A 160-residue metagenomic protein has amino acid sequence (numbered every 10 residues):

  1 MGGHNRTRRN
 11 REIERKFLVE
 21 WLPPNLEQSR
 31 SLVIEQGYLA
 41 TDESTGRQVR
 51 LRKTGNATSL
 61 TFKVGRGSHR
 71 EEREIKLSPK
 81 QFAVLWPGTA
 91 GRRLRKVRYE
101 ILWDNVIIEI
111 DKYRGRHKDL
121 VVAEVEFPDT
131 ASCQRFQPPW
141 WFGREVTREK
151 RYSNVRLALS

Functional and structural regions predicted by a protein language model:
M1-S160: Phosphate-end processing signature that detects enzymes handling 5′-triphosphorylated RNA and polyphosphate
